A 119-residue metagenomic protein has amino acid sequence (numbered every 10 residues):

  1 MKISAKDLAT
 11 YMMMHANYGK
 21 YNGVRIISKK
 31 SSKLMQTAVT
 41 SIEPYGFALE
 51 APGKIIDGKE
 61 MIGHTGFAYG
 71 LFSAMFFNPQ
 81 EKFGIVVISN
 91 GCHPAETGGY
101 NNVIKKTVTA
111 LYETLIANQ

Functional and structural regions predicted by a protein language model:
M1-Q119: Catalytic loop of the DD-peptidase/beta-lactamase superfamily, centered on the K-T-G motif and neighboring
